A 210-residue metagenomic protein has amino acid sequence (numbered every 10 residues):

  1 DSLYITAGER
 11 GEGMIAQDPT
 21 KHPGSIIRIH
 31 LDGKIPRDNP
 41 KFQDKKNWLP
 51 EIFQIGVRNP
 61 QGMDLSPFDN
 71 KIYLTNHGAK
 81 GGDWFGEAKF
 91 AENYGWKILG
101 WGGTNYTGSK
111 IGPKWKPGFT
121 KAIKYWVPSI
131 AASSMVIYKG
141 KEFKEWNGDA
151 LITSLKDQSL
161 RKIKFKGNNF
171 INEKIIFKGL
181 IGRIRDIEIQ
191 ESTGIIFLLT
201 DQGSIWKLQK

Functional and structural regions predicted by a protein language model:
D1-Y4, N70-K71, D149, G194-I195: Generic structural signal for coil-to-beta-strand starts
E9-K174, G182, K210: Beta-propeller domain segments
D186-K210: Blade-level signature of beta-propeller repeat domains, shared across WD40, Kelch, NHL, RCC1 and BNR/Asp-box propellers
